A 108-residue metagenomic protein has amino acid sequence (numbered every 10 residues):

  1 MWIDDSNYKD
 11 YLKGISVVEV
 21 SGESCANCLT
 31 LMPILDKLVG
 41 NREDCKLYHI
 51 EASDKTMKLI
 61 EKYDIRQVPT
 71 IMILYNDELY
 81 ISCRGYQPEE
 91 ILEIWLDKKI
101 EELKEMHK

Functional and structural regions predicted by a protein language model:
W2-I3, V20, V39, E43-M57: Thiol-based oxidoreductase modules, predominantly thioredoxin-like and allied folds used for disulfide exchange
W2-L38: Local sequence-structure signature of Cys/Sec-based thiol-disulfide redox active-site neighborhoods
N7-D10, L59-Y63: Short amphipathic alpha-helix with an adjacent loop that forms part of the alpha/beta core around
A26, D54-K55, Q87: Short alpha-helical
T30, K62-Y63, E89: Chalcogenol-based redox active-site neighborhoods
Y63-M72: Structural micro-motif
I73-H107: Non-catalytic, surface beta->alpha helical segment in thiol-disulfide oxidoreductase systems
